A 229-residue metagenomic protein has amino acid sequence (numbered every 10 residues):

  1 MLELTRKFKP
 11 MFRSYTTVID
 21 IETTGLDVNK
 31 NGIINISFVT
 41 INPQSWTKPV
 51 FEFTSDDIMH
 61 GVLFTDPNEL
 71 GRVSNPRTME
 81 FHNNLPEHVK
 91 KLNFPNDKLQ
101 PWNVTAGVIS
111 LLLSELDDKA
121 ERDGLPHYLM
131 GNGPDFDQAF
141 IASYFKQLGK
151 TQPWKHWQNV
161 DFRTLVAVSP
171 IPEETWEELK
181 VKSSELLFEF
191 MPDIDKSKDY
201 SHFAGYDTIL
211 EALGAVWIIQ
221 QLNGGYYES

Functional and structural regions predicted by a protein language model:
M1-M11, A120-E121: A short acidic-Thr-Gly-centered motif at the start of a beta-strand
R13-T17, E22-G131: Conserved non-catalytic scaffold segment of RNase H-like nuclease domains
D20-E22, D137, D161, D207: Acidic active-site catalytic centers that drive phospho-/nucleotidyl reactions and related ester hydrolyses
T65-P86, V160-T208: Active-site-proximal helix-loop-helix substrate-binding element of RNase H-like nuclease domains
P101-L112, D137-Y144, D161: Amphipathic alpha-helical interface surfaces
D117, F136-W157: Substrate-recognition/cap helix-loop segment adjacent to the acidic, metal-dependent catalytic center of Asp-based
Y128-D135, A139-F140, E178-S229: Acidic, Mg2+-coordinating catalytic module of metal-dependent nucleases/exonucleases that use a two-metal-ion mechanism
S143-L148, V168-I171, G214-Q221: Active-site catalytic microenvironments for nucleophilic, acid-base chemistry
